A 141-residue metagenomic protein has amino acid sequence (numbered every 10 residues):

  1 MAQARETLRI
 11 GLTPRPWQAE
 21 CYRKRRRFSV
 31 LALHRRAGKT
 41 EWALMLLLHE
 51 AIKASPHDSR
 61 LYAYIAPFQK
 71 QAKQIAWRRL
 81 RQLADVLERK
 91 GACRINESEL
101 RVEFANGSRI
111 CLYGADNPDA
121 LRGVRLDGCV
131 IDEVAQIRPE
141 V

Functional and structural regions predicted by a protein language model:
M1-V141: Phosphate/NTP-binding elements of NTP-utilizing enzymes
